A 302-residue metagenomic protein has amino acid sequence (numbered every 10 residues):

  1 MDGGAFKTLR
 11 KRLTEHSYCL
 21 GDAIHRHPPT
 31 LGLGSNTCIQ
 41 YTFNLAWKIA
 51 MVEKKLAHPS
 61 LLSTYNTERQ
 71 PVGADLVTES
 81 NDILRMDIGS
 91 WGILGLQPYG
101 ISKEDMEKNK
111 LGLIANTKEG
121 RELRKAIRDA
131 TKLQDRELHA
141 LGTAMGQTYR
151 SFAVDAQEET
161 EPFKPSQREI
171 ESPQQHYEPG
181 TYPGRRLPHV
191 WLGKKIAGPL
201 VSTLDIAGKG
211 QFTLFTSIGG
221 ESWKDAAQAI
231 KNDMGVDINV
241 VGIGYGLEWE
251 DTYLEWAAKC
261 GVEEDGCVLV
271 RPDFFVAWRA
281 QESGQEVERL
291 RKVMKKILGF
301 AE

Functional and structural regions predicted by a protein language model:
M1-L33, T37, V72, L76-S80: FAD/FMN-dependent oxidoreductases across multiple families
D22, L45-A46, L254: General secondary-structure edge motif
I24, T30, K48-I49, Q281: Short, function-defining helix-loop hinge/capping sites that tune catalysis or transport
S35-K48, E53: Functional cores that coordinate and move charged inorganic groups
M51-E302: Helical substrate-recognition/capping region of FAD-dependent monooxygenase/halogenase enzymes
